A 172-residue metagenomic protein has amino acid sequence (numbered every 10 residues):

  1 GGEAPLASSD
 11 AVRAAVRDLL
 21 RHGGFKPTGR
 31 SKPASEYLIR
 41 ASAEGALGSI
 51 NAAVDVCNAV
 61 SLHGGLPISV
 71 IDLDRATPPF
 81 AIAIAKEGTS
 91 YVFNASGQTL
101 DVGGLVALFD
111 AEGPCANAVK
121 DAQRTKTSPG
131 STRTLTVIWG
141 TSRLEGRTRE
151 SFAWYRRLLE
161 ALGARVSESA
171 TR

Functional and structural regions predicted by a protein language model:
G1-R172: Non-transmembrane, aqueous-exposed alpha-helical and coiled segments at domain scale
